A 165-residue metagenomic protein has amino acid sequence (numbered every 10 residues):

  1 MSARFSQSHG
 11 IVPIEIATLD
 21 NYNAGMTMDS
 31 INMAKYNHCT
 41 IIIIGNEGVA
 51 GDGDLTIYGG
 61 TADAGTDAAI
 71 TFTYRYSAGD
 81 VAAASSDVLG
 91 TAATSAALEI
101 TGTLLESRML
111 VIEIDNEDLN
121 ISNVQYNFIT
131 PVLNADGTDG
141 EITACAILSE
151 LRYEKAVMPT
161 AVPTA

Functional and structural regions predicted by a protein language model:
S2-A165: Surface-exposed, low-hydrophobicity beta-strand/loop segments enriched in small/polar/acidic residues
